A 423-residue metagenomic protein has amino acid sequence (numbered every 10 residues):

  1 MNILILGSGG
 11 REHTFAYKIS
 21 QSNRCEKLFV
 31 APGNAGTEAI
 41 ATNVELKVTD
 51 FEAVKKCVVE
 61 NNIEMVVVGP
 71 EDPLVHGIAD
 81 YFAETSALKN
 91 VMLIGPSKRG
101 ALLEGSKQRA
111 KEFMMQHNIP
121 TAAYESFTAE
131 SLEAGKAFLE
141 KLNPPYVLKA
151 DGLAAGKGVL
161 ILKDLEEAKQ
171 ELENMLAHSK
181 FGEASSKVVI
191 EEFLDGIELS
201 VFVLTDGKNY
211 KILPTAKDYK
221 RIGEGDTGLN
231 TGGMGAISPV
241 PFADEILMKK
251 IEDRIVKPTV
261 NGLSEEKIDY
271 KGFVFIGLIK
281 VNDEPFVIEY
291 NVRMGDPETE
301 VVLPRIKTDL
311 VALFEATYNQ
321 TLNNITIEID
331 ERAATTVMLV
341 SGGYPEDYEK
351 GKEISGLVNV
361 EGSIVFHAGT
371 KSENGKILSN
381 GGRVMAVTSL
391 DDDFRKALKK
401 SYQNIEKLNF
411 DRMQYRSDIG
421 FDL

Functional and structural regions predicted by a protein language model:
M1-P96: ATP-binding N-terminal substructure of ATP-dependent carboxylate-amine bond-forming enzymes
L4, N90-V91, L103-K187, P241 (+1 more regions): Active-site nucleotide/adenylate-binding loops and adjacent lid/helix of ATP-dependent enzymes
V30-A31, V67-V68, L93-P96, A123-S126 (+5 more regions): General beta-strand structural signal in soluble alpha/beta enzymes
E38-I40, L102-Q108, G223-E224: Short, charged, surface-exposed secondary-structure boundary motifs
G158-P297: Internal nucleotide-binding/catalytic subdomain
E252-V274, N291-V360: Active-site "cap" helix and flanking loop/linker of ATP-utilizing ligase/carboxylase catalytic domains
A316-L423: Peripheral (often C-terminal) accessory segments that flank ATP-dependent C-N-forming ligase machineries
